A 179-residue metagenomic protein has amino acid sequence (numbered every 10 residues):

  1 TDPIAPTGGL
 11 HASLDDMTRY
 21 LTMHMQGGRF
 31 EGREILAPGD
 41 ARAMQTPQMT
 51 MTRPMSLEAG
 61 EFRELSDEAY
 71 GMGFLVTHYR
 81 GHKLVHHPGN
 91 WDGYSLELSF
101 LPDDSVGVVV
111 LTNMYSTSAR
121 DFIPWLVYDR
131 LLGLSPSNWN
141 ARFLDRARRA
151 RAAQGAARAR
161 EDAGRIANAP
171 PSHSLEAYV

Functional and structural regions predicted by a protein language model:
T1-A177: Catalytic loop of the DD-peptidase/beta-lactamase superfamily, centered on the K-T-G motif and neighboring
